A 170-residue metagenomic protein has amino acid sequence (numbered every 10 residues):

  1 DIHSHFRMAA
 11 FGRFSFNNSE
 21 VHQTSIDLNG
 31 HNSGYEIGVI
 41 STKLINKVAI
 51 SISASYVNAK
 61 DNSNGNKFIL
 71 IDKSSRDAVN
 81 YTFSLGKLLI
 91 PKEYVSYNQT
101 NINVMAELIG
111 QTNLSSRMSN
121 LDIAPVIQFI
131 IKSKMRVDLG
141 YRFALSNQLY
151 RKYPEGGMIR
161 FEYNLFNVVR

Functional and structural regions predicted by a protein language model:
D1-F83: Outer-membrane pore/translocation modules
D1-R7, K47, I90-I102, K134 (+1 more regions): Short loop/turn motifs that connect adjacent beta-strands in outer-membrane beta-barrel proteins
M8-F16, I52-Y56, T100-G110, I123-P125 (+1 more regions): Transmembrane beta-barrel strands of outer-membrane/channel proteins
G12-N18, I45, Y56-K60, K87-L89 (+3 more regions): Transmembrane beta-strands of outer-membrane beta-barrel pores
S19-Q23, D61-G65, Y94, S115-R117 (+2 more regions): Outer-membrane beta-barrel proteins
I37-V39, Y81-L85, P125, V137-L139 (+1 more regions): Membrane-embedded beta-strands of outer-membrane beta-barrel proteins, especially the hydrophobic/small aromatic
S75, T112-L121, L145-G156: Solvent-exposed loop/turn segments connecting transmembrane beta-strands in outer-membrane beta-barrel proteins
F83-K87, Y153-R170: Outer-membrane beta-barrel "beta-signal"
